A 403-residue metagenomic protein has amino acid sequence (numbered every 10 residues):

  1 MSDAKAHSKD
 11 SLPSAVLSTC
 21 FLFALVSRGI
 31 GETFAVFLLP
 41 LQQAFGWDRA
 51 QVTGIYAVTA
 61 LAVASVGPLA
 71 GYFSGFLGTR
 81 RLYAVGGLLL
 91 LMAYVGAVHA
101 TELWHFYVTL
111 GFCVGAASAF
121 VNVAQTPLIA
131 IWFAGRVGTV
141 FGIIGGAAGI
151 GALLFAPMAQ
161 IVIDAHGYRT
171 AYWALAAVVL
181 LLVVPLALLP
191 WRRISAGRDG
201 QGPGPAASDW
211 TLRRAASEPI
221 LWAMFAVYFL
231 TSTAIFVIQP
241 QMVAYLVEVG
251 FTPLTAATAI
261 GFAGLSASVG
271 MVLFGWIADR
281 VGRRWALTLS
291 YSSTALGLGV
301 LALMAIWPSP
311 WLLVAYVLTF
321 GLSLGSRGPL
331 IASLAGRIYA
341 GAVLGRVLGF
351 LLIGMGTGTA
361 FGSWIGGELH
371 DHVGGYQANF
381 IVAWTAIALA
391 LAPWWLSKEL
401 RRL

Functional and structural regions predicted by a protein language model:
L25, A93, H105-A119, F229 (+1 more regions): Hydrophobic core of transmembrane alpha-helices in multi-pass small-molecule transporters, especially MFS/SLC-type
F34-L38, A216-F274, G362: Extracytoplasmic gate region of multi-pass secondary transporters
L41, A119-F133, S326-Y339: Intracellular juxtamembrane helix-capping segments at the cytosolic ends of symmetry-related transmembrane helices
L41-Q42, F73-S74, L154-H166, L246-V247 (+2 more regions): Interfacial helix-cap and linker-helix signal at transmembrane-aqueous boundaries of multi-pass secondary transporters
V66-G78, M271-R283, H370-D371: Helix-to-loop junctions at the C-terminal end of transmembrane segments in multipass secondary transporters
L88-T101, S293-I306: C-terminal ends and interior cores of transmembrane alpha-helices in multi-pass membrane transporters/permeases
I144-I194: Helix-loop-helix hairpin linking two adjacent transmembrane segments in secondary transporters
Y172-L188, A378-W395: Symmetry-related core transmembrane helices of the 12-TM Major Facilitator Superfamily/SLC fold
